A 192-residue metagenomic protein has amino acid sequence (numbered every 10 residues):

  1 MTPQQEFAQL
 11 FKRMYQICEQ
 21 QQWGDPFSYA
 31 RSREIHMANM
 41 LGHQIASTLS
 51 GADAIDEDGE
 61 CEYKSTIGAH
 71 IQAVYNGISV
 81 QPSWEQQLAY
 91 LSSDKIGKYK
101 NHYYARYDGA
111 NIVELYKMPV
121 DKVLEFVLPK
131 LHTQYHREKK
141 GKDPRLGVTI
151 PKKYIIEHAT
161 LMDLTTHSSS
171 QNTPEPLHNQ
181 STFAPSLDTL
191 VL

Functional and structural regions predicted by a protein language model:
M1-L192: Nucleic-acid endonuclease domains
